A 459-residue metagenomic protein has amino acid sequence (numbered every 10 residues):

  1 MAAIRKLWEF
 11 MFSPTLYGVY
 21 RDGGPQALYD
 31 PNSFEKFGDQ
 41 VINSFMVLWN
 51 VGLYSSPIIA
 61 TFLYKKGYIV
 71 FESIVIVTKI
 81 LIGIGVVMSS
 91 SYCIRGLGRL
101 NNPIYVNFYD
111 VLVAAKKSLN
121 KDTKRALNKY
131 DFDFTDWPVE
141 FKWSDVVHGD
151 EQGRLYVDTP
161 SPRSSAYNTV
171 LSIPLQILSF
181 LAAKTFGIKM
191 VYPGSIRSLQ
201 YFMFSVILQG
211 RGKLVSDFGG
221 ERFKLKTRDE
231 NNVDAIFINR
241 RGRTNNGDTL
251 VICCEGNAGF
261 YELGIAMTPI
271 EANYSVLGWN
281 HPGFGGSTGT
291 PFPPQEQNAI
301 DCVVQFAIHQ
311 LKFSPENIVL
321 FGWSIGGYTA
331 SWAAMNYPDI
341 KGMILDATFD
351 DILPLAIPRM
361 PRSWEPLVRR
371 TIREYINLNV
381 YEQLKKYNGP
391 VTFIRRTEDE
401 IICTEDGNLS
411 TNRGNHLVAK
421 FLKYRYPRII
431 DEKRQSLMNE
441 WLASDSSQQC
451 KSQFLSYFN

Functional and structural regions predicted by a protein language model:
M1-S205, N415-H416, F421-N459: N-terminal membrane-anchoring alpha-helices
S56-P57, F62-Y64, M190-G242: N-terminal cap/lid segment of alpha/beta-hydrolase-fold proteins
N246-G256: Short beta-strand element of the alpha/beta-hydrolase
G256-P269, G289: The serine-hydrolase catalytic nucleophile loop
E271-G286: Conserved alpha/beta-hydrolase
T290-K312: Alpha/beta-hydrolase active-site loop
E316-R359: Primarily recognizes the serine-hydrolase "nucleophile elbow" in alpha/beta-hydrolase and SGNH/GDSL folds
L353-I430, N439-S447: The feature captures the conserved acid-bearing segment of alpha/beta-hydrolase catalytic domains
